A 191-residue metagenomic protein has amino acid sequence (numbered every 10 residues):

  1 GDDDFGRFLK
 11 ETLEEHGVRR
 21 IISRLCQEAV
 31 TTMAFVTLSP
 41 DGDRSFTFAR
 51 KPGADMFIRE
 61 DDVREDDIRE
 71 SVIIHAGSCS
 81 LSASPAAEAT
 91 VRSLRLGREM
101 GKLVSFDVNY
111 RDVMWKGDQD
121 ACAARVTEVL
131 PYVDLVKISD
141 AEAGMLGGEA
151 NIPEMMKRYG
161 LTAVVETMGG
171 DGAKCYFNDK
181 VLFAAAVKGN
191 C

Functional and structural regions predicted by a protein language model:
G1, P52, Y110-D112, G169-D171 (+1 more regions): Glycine-rich beta-alpha junction loops
G1-S78: Conserved N-terminal subdomain of the carbohydrate kinase-like
T12-E15, S39-G42, A121-R125, P153-M156 (+1 more regions): Short, hinge-like loop/turn segments at secondary-structure boundaries
D67-R69, V129-L130, R158: A short, aliphatic-rich alpha-helical micro-motif
C79-E154, D171-A173: Conserved beta-alpha-beta core of the PfkB/ribokinase-like small-molecule kinase fold
R95-E99, E149-C191: Conserved phosphate-binding/catalytic region of the ribokinase-like
